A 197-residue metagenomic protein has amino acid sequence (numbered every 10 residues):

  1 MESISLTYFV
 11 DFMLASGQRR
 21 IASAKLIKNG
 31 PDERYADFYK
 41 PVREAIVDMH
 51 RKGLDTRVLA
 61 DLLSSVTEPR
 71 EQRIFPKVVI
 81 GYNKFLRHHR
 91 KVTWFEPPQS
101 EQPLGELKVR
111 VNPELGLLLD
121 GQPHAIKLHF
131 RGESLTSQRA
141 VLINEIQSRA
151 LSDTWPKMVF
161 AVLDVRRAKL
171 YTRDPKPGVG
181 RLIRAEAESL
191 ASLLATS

Functional and structural regions predicted by a protein language model:
M1-T67: A structured, charge-rich N-terminal accessory region that forms the first stable segment of a protein and links
V66-P98: Acidic-basic catalytic patches of nuclease active cores, encompassing PD-(D/E)XK and other metal-cofactor nuclease
P98-L104: Flexible, glycine/threonine-enriched loop-and-boundary segments that flank and lead into catalytic domains of large
L107-A125: Active-site beta-strand-loop-beta-strand hairpin of nuclease catalytic cores that positions key catalytic residues
K127-S137: Short beta-strand-loop-alpha-helix junction that forms the active-site gateway of nucleic-acid-processing nucleases
L135-V141, I183-R184: A short, polar/proline- and glycine-enriched secondary-structure boundary/capping micro-motif
R139-F160: Metal-dependent nuclease catalytic cores in nucleic-acid-processing enzymes, especially RNase H-like/related
F160-S197: Domain-level recognition of nuclease-like catalytic cores that cleave nucleotide substrates
